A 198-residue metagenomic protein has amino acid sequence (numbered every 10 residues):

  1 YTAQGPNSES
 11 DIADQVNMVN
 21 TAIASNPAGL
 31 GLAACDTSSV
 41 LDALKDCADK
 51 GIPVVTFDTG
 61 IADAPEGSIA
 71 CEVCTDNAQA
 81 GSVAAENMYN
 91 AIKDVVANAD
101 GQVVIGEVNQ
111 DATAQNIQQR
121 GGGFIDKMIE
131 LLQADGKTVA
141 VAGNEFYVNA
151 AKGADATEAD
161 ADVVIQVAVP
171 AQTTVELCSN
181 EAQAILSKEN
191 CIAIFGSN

Functional and structural regions predicted by a protein language model:
Y1-N198: A residue-level marker of the well-folded mature domains of exported/periplasmic proteins
